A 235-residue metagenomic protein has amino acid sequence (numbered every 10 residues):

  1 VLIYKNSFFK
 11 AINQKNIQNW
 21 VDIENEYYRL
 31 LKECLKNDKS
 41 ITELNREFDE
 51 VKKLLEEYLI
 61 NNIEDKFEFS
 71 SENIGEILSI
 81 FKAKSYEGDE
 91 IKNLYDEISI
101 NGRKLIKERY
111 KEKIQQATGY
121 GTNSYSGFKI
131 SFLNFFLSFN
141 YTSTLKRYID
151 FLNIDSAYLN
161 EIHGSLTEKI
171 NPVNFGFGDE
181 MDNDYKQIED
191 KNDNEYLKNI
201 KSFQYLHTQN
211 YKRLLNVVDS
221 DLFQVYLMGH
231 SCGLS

Functional and structural regions predicted by a protein language model:
V1-Y211: Extended, H/D-rich, highly charged conserved domains that either
F132, R213-S235: SIR2/sirtuin-family catalytic core signature
